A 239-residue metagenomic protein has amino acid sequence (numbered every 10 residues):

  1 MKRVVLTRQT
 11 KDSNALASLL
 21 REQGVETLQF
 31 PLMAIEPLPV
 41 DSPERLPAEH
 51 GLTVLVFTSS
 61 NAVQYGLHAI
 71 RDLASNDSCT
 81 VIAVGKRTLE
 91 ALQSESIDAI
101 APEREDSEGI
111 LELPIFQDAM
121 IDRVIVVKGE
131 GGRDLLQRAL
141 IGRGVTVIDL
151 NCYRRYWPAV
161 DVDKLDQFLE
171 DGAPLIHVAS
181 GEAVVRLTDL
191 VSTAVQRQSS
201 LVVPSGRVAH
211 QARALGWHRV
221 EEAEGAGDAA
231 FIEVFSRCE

Functional and structural regions predicted by a protein language model:
M1-E239: Signature of uroporphyrinogen-III synthase
